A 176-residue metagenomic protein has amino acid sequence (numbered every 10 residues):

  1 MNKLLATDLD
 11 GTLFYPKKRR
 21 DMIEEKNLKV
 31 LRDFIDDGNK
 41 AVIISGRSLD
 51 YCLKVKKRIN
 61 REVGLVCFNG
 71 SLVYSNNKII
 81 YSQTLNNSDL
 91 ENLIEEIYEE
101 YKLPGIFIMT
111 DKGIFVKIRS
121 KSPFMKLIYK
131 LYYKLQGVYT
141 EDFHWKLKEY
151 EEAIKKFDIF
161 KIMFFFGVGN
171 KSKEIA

Functional and structural regions predicted by a protein language model:
M1-T7, K26-K29: Non-catalytic pre-domain segments flanking phosphatase-related domains
K3-R20: Asp-based phosphoryl-transfer active-site loop
T7, L72-Y74, A153-F157: Short, basic/glycine-rich phosphate-binding loops at helix/coil junctions that contact nucleotide phosphates
D8, I44, M163: A cross-family glycoside hydrolase active-site/sugar-binding cleft signature
E24-E25, F166: A positional/architectural concept
E25-K130: Active-site phosphate-binding/coordination module
P104, D111-A176: Conserved acidic, metal-coordinating active-site core of Asp-based, Mg2+-dependent phosphoryl-transfer enzymes
